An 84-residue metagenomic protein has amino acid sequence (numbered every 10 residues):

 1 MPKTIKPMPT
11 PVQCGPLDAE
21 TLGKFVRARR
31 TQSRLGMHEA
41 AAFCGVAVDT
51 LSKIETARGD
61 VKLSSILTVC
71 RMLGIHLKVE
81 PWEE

Functional and structural regions predicted by a protein language model:
M1-T21, H76, E84: N-terminal flexible/basic segments that precede or flank functional cores
F25, G36, K62-S65: Residues that mark the N-terminal boundary/hinge immediately upstream of a DNA-recognition element
R34-S52: Short alpha-helical DNA-recognition segment
S64-E80: DNA major-groove recognition helix of helix-turn-helix/homeodomain DNA-binding modules
